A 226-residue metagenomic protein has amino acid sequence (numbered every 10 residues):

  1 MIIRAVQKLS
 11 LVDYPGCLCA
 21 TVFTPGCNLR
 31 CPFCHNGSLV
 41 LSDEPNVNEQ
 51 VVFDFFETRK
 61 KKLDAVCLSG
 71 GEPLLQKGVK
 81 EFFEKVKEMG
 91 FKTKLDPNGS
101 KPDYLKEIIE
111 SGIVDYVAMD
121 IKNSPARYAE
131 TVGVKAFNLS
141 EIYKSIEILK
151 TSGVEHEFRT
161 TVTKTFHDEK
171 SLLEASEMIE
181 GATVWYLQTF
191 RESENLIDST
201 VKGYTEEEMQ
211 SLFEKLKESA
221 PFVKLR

Functional and structural regions predicted by a protein language model:
M1-C17: Short, charged low-complexity linear segments at domain edges
V6, Q188-F190, L225-R226: Conserved beta-strand termini and adjacent loop/short-helix elements that scaffold enzyme active sites in alpha/beta
Y14-V47: Canonical Radical SAM [4Fe-4S] cluster-binding loop centered on the CxxxCxxC motif and its immediate flanking residues
F23, S69-G70: A secondary-structure boundary/capping signal
P45-F55: Glycine-rich, highly charged phosphate/nucleotide-binding loops
F53-A65, L74-E206: Conserved AdoMet/S-adenosylmethionine-binding subsite of the radical SAM
E206-K215: Low-complexity, intrinsically disordered Gly/Pro/Thr-rich segments
